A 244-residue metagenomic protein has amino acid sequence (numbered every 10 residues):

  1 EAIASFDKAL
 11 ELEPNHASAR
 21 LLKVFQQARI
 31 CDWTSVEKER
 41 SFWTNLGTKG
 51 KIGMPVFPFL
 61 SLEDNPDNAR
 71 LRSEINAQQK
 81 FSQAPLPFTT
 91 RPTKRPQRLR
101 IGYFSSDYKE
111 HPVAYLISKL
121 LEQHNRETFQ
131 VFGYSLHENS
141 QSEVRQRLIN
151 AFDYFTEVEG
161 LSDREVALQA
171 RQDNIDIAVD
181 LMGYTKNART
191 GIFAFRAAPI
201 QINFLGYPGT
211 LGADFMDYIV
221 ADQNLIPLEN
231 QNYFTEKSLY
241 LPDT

Functional and structural regions predicted by a protein language model:
E1-T244: Alpha-helical solenoid repeat scaffolds of the TPR/TPR-like class and their adjacent stem/linker regions that mediate
